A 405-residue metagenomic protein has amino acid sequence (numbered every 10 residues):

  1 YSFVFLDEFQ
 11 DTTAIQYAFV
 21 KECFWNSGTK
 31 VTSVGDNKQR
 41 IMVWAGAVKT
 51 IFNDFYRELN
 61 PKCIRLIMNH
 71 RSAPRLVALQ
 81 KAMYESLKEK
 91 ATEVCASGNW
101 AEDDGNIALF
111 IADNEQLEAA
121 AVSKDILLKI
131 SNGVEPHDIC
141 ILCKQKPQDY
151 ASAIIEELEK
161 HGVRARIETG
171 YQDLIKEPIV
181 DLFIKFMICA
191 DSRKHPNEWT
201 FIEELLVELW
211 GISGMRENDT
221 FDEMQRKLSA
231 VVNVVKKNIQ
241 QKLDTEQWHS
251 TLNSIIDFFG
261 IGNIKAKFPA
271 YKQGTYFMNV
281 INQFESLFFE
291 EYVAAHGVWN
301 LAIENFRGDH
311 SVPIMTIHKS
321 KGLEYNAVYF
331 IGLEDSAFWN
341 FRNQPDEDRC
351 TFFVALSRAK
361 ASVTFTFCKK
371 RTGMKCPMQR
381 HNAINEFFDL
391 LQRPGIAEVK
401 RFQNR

Functional and structural regions predicted by a protein language model:
Y1-I15, T32: SF2 helicase catalytic motif II
F5-E8, V34, F289-N343, E347-R358 (+1 more regions): Conserved helicase core region in the C-terminal RecA-like lobe
A14-D104, F388-Q392: Conserved RecA-like helicase ATPase core segment that couples NTP binding/hydrolysis to strand translocation
V34-K38, W44-K49, M68-H70, K81 (+5 more regions): A short beta-strand-to-loop transition that corresponds to the Sensor-1 phosphate-sensing loop of AAA+ P-loop ATPases
E58, G105, V134-K265: ATPase/helicase motor core of nucleic-acid motors
N60-K62, M68-V163: Helicase P-loop NTPase motor core
D219-K319, N340: Accessory C-terminal helicase-associated subdomains
Q225-Q241, E334-R405: C-terminal accessory regions
